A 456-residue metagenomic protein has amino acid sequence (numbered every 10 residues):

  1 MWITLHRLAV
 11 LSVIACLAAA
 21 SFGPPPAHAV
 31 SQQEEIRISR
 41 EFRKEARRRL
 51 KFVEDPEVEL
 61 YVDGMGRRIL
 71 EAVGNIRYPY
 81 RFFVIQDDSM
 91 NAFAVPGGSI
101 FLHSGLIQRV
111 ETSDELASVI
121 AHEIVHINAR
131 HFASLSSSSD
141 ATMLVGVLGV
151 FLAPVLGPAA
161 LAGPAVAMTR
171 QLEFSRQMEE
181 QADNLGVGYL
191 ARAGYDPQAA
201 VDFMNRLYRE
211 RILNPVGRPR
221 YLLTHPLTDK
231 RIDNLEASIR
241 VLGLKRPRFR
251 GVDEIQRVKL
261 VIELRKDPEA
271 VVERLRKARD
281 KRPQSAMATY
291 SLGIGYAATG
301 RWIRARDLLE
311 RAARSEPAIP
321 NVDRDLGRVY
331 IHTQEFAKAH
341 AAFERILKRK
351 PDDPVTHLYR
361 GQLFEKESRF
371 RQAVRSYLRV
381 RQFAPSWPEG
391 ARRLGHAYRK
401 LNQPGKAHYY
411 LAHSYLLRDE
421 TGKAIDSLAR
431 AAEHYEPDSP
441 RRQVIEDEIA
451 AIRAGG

Functional and structural regions predicted by a protein language model:
A27-H28, R40, F52-E54, L60 (+7 more regions): Extracytoplasmic and endomembrane cell-envelope/extracellular-matrix remodeling and assembly machinery
D114, I124-A141: Catalytic Zn2+-binding segment of zinc metalloproteases
A278, R311-A312, R345-I346, R379-V380 (+2 more regions): Canonical positions in the second alpha-helix
K281, S315, R349, F383 (+3 more regions): Structural marker of alpha-solenoid helical repeat scaffolds
